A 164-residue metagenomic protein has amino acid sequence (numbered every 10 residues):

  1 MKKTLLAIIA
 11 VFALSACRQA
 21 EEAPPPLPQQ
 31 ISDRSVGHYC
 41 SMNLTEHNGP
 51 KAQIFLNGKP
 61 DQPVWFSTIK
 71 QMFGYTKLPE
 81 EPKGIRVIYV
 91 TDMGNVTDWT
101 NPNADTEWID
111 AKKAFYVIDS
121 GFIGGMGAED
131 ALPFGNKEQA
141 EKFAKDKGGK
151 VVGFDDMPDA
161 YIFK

Functional and structural regions predicted by a protein language model:
M1-T4: Positively charged n-region of N-terminal signal peptides that target proteins for export
A13-A16: C-terminal motif of bacterial Sec signal peptides marking the signal peptidase cleavage site
R18-A20: Bacterial signal peptide processing site
G37: Short cysteine-rich clusters marking metal-coordination/redox-active sites
S41: Cys/His-coordinated zinc-binding microdomains
E46-G49: Short, non-ligating residues that shape and space the ligands of small metal-coordination modules and catalytic
Q62-P102, E107: Mid-length scaffold segments of soluble, non-membrane domains
T100-G149, F154: Beta-strand-rich cores of mature extracytoplasmic or soluble domains
